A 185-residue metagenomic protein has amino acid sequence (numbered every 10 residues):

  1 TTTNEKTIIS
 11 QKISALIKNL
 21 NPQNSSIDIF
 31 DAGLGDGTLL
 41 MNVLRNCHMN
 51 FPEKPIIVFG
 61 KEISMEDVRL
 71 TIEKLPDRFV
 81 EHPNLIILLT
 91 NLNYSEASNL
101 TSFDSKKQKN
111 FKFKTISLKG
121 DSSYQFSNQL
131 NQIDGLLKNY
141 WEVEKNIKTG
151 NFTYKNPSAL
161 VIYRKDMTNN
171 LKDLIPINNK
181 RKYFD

Functional and structural regions predicted by a protein language model:
T1-S26, K74: Class I SAM-dependent methyltransferase Rossmann-like catalytic core, especially the SAM/SAH-binding loop
T2-T3, G33, A159-R164: Acidic/glycine-enriched edge-of-secondary-structure segments
N4, I8, T38, K182: Short, well-structured alpha-helical interface segments that form or flank functional binding sites
N24-T38, F59: Conserved class I S-adenosyl-L-methionine
S25-S26, K182-F184: Local beta-strand N-terminus motif with an aromatic residue
D36-L39, E66-V68: Flexible loop/turn segments at secondary-structure boundaries
N42: Active-site signature of alpha/beta-hydrolase-fold catalytic machinery across serine- and Asp/Cys-nucleophile hydrolases
C47-Y183: Class I S-adenosyl-L-methionine-dependent methyltransferase module
